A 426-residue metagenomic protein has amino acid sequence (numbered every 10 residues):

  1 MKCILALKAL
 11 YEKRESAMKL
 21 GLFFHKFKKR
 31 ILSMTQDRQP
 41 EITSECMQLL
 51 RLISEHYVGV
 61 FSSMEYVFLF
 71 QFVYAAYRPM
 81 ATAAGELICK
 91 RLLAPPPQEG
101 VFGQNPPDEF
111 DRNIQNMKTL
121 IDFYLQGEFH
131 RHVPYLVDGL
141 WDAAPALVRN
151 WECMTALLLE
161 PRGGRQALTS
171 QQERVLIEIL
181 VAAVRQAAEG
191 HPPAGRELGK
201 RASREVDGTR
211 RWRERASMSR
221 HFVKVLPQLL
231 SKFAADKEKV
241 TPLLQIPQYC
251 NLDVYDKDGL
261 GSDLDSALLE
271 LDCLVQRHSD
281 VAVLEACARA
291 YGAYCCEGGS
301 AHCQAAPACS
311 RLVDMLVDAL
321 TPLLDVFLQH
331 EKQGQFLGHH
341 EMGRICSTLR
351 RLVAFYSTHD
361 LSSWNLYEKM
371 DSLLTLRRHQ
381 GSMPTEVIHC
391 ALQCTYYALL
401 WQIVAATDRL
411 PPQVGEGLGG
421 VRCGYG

Functional and structural regions predicted by a protein language model:
M1, K8-T35, I53-M80, R91-I121 (+8 more regions): HEAT/HEAT-like alpha-solenoid repeats
M1-I4, S44, T82, R131-P134 (+8 more regions): Alpha-solenoid HEAT/ARM repeat scaffold
C3-R14, I31, T35, C46-Y57 (+9 more regions): Hydrophobic residues within the alpha-helices of tandem HEAT/HEAT-like
R30-R38, Q71-A76, M117-L125, L158-S170 (+8 more regions): Helix-loop junctions that connect tandem helical modules in alpha-solenoid scaffolds
R78-C89, V148-E189, Y367, D371-L400 (+1 more regions): Hydrophobic, aliphatic-enriched repeat segments that assemble into extended interaction scaffolds in large eukaryotic
P97-V254, W364: Extended repeat-based solenoid scaffolds, especially LRR ectodomains and other repeat-derived architectures
H278-L320, L324-W364, R377-G381, T385 (+3 more regions): Charge-patterned, phosphorylation-rich low-complexity C-terminal interaction regions of large eukaryotic proteins
